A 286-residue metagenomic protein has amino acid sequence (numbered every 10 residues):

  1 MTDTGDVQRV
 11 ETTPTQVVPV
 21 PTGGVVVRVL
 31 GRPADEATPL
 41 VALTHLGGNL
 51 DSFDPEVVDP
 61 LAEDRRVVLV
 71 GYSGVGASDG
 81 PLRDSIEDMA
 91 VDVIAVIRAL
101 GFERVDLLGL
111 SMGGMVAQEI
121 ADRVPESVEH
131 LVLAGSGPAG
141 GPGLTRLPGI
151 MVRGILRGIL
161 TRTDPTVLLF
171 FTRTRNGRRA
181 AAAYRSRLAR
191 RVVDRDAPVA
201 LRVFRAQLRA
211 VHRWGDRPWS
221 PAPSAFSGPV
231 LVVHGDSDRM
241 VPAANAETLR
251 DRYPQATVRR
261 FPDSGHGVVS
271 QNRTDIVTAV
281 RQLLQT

Functional and structural regions predicted by a protein language model:
P21-D79: Conserved HGGG/HGGXW glycine-rich cap/lid loop of the alpha/beta-hydrolase fold
V68-L108: Active-site loop/oxyanion-hole signature of alpha/beta-hydrolase fold enzymes
G109, G113, A117: Gly/Ala-rich beta-loop-alpha elbow adjacent to hydrolase catalytic centers
D122, E129-L160: Flexible "cap/lid" loop of the alpha/beta hydrolase fold
T163-R217, P221-A222: Conserved alpha/beta-hydrolase catalytic His-Asp/Glu region
F226, V232-H234, D238: Short beta-strand/loop motif that positions the catalytic acidic residue of the alpha/beta-hydrolase fold
R239-N245: Conserved alpha/beta-hydrolase "acid-adjacent" motif
F261-V277: Catalytic histidine-centered segment of alpha/beta-hydrolase-like enzymes
